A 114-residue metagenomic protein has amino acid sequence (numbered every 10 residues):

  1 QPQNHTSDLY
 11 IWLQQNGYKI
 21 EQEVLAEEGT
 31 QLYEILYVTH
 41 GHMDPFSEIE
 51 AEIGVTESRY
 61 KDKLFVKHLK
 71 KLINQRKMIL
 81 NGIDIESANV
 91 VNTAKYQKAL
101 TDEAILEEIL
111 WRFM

Functional and structural regions predicted by a protein language model:
Q1-M114: Class I S-adenosyl-L-methionine
